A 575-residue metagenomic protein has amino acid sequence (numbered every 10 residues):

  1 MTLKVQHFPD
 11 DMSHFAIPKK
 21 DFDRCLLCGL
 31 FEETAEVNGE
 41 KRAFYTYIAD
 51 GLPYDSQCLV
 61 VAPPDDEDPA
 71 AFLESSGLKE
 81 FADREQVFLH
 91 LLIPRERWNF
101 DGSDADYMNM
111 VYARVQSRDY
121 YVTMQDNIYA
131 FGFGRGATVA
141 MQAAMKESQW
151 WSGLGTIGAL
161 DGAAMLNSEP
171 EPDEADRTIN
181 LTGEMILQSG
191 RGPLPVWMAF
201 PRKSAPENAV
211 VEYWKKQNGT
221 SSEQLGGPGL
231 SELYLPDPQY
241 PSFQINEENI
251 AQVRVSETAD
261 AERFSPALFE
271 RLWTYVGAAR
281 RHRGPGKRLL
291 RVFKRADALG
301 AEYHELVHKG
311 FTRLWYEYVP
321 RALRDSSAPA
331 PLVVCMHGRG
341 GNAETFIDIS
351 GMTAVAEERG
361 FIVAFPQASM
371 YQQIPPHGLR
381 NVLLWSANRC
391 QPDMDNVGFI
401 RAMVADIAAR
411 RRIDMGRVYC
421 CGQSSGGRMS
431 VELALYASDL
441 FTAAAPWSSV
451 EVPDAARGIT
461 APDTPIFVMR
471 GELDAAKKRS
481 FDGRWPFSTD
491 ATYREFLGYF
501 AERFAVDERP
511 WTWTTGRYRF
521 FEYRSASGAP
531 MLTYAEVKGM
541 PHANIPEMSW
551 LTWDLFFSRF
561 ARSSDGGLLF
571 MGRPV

Functional and structural regions predicted by a protein language model:
M1-C58, F88, D106, F131-G155 (+10 more regions): A domain-start/cap signature at the N-terminus of enzymes
A35-Y45, D55-Y129, Q142, K146 (+4 more regions): Serine-hydrolase catalytic machinery in alpha/beta-hydrolase-like enzymes
V61-P63, I157, V334-M336, W447 (+1 more regions): Alpha/beta-hydrolase
Q125, W151, M415, F441-T442 (+1 more regions): Core-facing hydrophobic residues within beta-strands of well-ordered domains
N167-P172, A209, K477-A491: Short, flexible/disordered intra-domain loops and linkers
M198-F200, V468-R470: Short beta-strand/loop motif that positions the catalytic acidic residue of the alpha/beta-hydrolase fold
R202-P206, L473-K477, P541-N544: Acidic catalytic loop of the alpha/beta-hydrolase fold
P206-G226, T489-E508: Acidic, glycine-rich loop-and-strand cores that form catalytic or ligand-binding grooves in diverse globular domains
